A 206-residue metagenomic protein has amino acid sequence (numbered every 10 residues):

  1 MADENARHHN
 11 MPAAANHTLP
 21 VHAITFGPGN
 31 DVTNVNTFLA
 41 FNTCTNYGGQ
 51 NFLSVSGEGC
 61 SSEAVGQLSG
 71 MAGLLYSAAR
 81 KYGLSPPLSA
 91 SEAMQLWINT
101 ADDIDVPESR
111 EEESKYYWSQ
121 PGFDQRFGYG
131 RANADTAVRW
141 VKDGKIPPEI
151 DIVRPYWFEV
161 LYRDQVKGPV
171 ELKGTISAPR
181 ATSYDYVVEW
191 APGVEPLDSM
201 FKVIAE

Functional and structural regions predicted by a protein language model:
R7-K81: Extracellular S/T/G-rich loop segment that most often corresponds to the catalytic His/Ser-adjacent loop
H8, A14-H17, A40, G49 (+4 more regions): Residues that flank catalytic or metal-binding motifs in active/ligand-binding sites
L53-F127, R131: Hydrolase catalytic cores
A134-P179: Short, compositionally biased P/S/T/A/G/V-rich stretches that sit at domain boundaries
G174, S183-A191: Beta-strand-rich binding/interaction modules
A178-S183, E195-P196: Extracellular acidic loop/turn motifs
E189-S199: Change "in extracellular beta-sheet-rich domains … of secreted and cell-surface proteins" to "in beta-sheet-rich domains
D198-E206: Solvent-exposed serine/threonine-rich low-complexity stretches and specific carbohydrate-binding patches
